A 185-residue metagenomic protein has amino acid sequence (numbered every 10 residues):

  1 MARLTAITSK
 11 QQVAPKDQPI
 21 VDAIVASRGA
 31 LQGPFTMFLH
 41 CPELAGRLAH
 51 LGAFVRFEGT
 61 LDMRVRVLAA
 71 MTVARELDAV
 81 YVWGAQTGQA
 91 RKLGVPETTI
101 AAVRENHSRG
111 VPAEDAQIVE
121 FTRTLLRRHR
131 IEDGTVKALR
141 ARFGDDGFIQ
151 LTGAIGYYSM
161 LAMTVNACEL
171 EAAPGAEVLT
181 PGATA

Functional and structural regions predicted by a protein language model:
M1-A185: Hydrophobic alpha-helical segments
